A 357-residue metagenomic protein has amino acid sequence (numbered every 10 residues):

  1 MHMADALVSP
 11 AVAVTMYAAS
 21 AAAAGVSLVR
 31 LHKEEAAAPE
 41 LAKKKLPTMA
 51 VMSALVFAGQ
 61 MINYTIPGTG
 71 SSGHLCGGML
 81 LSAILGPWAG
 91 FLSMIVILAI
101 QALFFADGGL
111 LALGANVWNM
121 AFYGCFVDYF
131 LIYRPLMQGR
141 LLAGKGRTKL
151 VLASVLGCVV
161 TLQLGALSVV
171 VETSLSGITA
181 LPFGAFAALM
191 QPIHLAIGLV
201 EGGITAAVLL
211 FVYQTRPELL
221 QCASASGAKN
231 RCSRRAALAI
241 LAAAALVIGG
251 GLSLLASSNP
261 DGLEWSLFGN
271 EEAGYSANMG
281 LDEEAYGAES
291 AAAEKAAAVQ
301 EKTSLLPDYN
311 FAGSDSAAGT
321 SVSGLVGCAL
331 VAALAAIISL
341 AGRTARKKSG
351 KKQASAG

Functional and structural regions predicted by a protein language model:
M1-A13, E40-A42, G70-S71, A112-N116 (+3 more regions): Interfacial loop-to-helix junctions that mark the boundaries of transmembrane helices in multi-pass membrane
M1-A6, A291-I338: Individual transmembrane alpha-helix segments
H2-L81: Hydrophobic transmembrane alpha-helices
T15-L28, S53-Q60, F126-Y129, C158-V170 (+3 more regions): Hydrophobic core segments of alpha-helical transmembrane domains in multi-pass membrane transport and ion-translocation
Q60, Y64-C125: Alpha-helical membrane segments and adjacent membrane-interface helices in multi-pass membrane proteins
M120-L164: Short helix-perturbing small/polar motifs within transmembrane alpha-helices
L150-V159, S168-C232, A236: Glycine-rich ThDP/TPP pyrophosphate-binding loop and its adjacent helix/strand module within ThDP-dependent enzymes
A244-E301: Aromatic-rich transmembrane-lumenal/periplasmic boundary elements in polytopic membrane proteins
